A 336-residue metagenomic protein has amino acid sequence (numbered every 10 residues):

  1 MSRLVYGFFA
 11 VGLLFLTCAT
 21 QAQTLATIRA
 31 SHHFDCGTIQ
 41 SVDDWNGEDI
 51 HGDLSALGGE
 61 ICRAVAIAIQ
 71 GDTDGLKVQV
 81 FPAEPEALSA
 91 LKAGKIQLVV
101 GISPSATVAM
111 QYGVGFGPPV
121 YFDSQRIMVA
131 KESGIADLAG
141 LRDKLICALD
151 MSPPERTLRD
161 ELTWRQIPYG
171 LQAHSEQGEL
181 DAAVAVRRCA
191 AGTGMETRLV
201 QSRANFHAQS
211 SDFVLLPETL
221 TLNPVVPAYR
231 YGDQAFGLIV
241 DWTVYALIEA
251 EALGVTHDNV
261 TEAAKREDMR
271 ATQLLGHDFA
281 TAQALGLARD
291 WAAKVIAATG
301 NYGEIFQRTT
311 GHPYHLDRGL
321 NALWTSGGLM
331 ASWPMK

Functional and structural regions predicted by a protein language model:
Y6-T17: Bacterial N-terminal signal peptides
C18-A22: Sec/Tat signal peptide C-region and signal peptidase I cleavage site
A26-V100, L275, G286-L287, Y302: Extracytoplasmic small-molecule ligand-binding "clamshell" domains of the periplasmic binding protein/Venus flytrap
R29, A66-D74, K92-I96, E132 (+7 more regions): Sec-exported extracytoplasmic/periplasmic mature domains
D35-D44, H51-I69, P104, D123-S175 (+1 more regions): Bilobed "Venus flytrap"/periplasmic-binding protein-like clamshell domains and structurally analogous long
G59-R63, I67-I69, E132-I135, A139-G140 (+5 more regions): Extended ligand-binding regions for polar small-molecule ligands
R63, I67, G71-G140, E196-T221 (+1 more regions): Acidic, polar ligand-binding/catalytic clefts
F279-K336: C-terminal functional modules
